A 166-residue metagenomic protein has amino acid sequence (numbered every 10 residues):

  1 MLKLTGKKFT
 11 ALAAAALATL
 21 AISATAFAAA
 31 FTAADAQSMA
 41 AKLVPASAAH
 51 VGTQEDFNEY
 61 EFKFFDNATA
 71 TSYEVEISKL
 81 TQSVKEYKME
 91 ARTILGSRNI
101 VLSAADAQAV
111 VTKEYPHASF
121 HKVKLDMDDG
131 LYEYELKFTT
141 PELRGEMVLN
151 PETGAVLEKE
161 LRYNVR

Functional and structural regions predicted by a protein language model:
M1-R166: Long, terminal "pre-/pro-" and other extracytoplasmic accessory regions that lie outside the mature folded/catalytic
